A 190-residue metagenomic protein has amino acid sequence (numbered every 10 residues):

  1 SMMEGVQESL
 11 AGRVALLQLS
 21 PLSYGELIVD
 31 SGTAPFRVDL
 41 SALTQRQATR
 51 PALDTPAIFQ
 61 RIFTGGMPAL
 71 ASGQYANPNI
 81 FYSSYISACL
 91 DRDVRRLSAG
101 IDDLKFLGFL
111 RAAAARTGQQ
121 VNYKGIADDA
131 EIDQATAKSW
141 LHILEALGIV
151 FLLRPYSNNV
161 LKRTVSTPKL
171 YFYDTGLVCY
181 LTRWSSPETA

Functional and structural regions predicted by a protein language model:
S1-M2, P21-G25, S157, L177: Conserved nucleotide-binding/hydrolysis micro-motifs of P-loop NTPases
S1-V6, L144: Sensor-1/coupling segment of RecA-like P-loop NTPase cores
M3-G5, A48, A137, S157-N158: A generic local structural motif
E4-A115, Q119: Interdomain motor-coupling "hinge/lid" segment immediately C-terminal to the ATP-binding subdomain of NTP-driven enzymes
A71-A190: Accessory nucleic acid-recognition modules appended to NTPase machines
